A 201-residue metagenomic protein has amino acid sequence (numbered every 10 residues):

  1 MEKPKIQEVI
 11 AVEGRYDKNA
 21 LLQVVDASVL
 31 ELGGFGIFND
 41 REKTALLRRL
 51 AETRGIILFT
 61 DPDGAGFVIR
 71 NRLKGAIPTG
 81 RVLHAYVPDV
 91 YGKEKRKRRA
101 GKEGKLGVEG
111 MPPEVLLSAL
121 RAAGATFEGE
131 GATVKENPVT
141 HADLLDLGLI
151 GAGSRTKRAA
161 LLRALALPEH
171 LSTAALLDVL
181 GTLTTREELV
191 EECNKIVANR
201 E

Functional and structural regions predicted by a protein language model:
M1-I10: A short, flexible N-terminal coil/short beta segment enriched in small residues
E8-V9, R15-N19, Q23-T53: Acidic, glycine-rich catalytic loops of TOPRIM or P-loop NTPase phosphate-binding modules used across DNA replication
A11-E13, A51-A65, Y86: Acidic beta-strand-to-loop metal/phosphate-binding motif
Y16, G33-F35, D61-D63, A85-G92: Short, ordered loop/turn segments at secondary-structure junctions
G36-N39, F59-I69: Acidic, metal-coordinating catalytic cores used for nucleic-acid/nucleotide bond scission and strand-transfer chemistry
V68-A76: Short Gly/Thr/Asp-enriched flexible loops that form oxyanion-binding sites at enzyme active sites
G75-T126: Long, charge-dense
S118-R121, A125, E130-E201: C-terminal, charge/polar-rich interaction regions
